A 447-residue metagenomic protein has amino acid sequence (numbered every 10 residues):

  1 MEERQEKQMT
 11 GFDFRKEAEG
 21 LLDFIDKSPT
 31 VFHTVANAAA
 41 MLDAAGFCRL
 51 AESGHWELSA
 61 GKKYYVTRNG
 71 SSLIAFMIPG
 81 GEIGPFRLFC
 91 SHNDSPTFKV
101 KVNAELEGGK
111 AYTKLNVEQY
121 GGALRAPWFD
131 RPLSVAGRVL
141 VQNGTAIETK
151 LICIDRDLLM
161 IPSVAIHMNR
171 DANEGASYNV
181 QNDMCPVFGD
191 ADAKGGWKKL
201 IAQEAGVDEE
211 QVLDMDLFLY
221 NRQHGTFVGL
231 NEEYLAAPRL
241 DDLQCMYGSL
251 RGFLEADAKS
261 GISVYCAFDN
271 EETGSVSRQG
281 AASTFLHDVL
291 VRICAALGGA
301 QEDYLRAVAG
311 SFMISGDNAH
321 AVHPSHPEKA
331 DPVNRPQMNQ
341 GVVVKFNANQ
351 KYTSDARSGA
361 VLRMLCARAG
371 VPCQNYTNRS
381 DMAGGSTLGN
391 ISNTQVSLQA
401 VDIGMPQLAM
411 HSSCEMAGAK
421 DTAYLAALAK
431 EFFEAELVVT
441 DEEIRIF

Functional and structural regions predicted by a protein language model:
M1-F447: N-terminal hydrophobic/helix-forming segments and targeting peptides
